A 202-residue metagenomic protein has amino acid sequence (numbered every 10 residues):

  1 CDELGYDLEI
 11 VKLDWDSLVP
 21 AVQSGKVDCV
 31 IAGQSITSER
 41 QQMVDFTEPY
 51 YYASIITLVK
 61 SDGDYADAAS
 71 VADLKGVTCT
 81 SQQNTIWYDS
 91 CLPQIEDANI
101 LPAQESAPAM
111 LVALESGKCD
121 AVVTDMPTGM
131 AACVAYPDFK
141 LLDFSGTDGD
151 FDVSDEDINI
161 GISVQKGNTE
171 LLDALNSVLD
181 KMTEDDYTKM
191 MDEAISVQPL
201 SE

Functional and structural regions predicted by a protein language model:
C1-E202: Proline/Glycine/Serine-rich low-complexity intrinsically disordered segments that serve as flexible stalks/linkers
